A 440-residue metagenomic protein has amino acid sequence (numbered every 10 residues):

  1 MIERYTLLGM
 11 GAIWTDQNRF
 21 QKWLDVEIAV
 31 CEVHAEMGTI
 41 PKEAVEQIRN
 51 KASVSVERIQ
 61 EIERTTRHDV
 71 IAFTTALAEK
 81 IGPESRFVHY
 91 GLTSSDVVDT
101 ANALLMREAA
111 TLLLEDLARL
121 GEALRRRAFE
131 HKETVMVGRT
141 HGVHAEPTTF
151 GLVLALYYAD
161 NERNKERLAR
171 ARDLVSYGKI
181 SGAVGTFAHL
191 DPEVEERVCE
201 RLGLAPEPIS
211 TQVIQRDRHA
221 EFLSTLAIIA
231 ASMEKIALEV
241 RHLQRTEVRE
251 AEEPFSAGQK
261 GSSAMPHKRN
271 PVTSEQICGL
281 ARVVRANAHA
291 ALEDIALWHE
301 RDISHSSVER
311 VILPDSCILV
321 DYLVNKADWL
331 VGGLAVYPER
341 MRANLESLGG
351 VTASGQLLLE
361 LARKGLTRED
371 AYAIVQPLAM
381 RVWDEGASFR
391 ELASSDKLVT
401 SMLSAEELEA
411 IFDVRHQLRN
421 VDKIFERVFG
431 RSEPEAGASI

Functional and structural regions predicted by a protein language model:
M1-S181, F187, D191-R197, P206 (+4 more regions): A helix-coil-helix interface module used to build multimeric assemblies and to scaffold catalytic/cofactor sites
V30-V33, L113, L117-L120, L124-R127 (+12 more regions): Amphipathic alpha-helices that form helix-helix packing interfaces
E32, L105-L117, L226-K235, V240 (+1 more regions): Alpha-helical support elements that line or immediately flank enzyme active sites and cofactor-binding pockets
D116, G142, E146-L156, D160 (+9 more regions): Short, contiguous, pocket-lining structural segments that sit at or immediately flank catalytic/ligand-binding sites
F129-G151, E250-G261, H267-K268, H299-V308 (+1 more regions): Glycine-rich cofactor-pocket loops
E195-A288: Acidic, glycine-rich loop-and-beta core segments that form the ion-binding/anion-interacting portion of active sites
V283-R368, I374: Long, amphipathic alpha-helical stalk/connector segments used for oligomerization, subunit docking, or mechanical
G355-M402: C-terminal hydrophobic structural anchor segments that stabilize assembly/packing rather than catalytic chemistry
